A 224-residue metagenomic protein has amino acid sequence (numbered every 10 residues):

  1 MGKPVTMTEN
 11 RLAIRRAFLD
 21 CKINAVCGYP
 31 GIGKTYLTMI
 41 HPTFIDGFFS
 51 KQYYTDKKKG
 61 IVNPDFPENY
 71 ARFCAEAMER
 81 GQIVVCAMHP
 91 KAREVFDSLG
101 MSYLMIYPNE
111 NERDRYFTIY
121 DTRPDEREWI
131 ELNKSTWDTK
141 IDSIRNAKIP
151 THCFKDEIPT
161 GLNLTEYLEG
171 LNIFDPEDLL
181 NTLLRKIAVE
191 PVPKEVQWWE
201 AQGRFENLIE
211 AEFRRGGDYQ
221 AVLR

Functional and structural regions predicted by a protein language model:
G2-A17: N-terminal pre-Walker A segment at the start of P-loop NTPase domains
I23-H41: Glycine-rich phosphate-binding P-loop
G31, M88-A92, R215: Short, polar loop motifs at secondary-structure junctions
T43-L99: Conserved nucleotide-sensing/catalytic segment adjacent to the nucleotide-binding pocket in NTP-handling enzymes
Y54-K58, E112-T122, N163-L164: Short, charged, surface-exposed secondary-structure boundary motifs
L99-I119: Conserved phosphate-donor/acceptor-positioning beta-strand/loop module used by diverse small-molecule
D125-L179: Small-molecule kinase domains that catalyze NTP-dependent phosphoryl transfer to phosphate-bearing small molecules
L179-R224: Long, low-complexity, charge-dense
